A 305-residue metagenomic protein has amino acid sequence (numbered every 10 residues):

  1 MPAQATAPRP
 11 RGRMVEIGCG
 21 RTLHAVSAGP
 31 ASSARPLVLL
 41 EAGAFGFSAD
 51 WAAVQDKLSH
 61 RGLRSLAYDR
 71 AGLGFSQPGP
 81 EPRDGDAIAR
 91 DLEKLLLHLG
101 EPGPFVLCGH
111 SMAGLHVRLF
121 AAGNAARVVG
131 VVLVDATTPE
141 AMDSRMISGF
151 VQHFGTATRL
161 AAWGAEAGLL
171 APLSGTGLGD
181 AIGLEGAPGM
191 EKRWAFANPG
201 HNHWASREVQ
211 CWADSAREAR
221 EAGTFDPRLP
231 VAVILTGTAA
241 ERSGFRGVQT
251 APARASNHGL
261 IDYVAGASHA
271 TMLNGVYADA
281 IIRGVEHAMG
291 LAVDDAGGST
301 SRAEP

Functional and structural regions predicted by a protein language model:
P2-T22: N-terminal cap/lid segment of alpha/beta-hydrolase-fold proteins
R21, V26-F75: Conserved HGGG/HGGXW glycine-rich cap/lid loop of the alpha/beta-hydrolase fold
V26, A67-C108: Active-site loop/oxyanion-hole signature of alpha/beta-hydrolase fold enzymes
D69-G74, T137, A267-S268: Short beta-to-alpha linker loops that shape the active-site pocket of alpha/beta-hydrolase fold enzymes
G103-R145: Conserved hydrolase catalytic core segment
V132-G164: Flexible "cap/lid" loop of the alpha/beta hydrolase fold
G186-Y263: Conserved serine/cysteine hydrolase catalytic core
N257-P305: Catalytic active-site module of serine/aspartate enzymes centered on a nucleophile-bearing elbow/loop
